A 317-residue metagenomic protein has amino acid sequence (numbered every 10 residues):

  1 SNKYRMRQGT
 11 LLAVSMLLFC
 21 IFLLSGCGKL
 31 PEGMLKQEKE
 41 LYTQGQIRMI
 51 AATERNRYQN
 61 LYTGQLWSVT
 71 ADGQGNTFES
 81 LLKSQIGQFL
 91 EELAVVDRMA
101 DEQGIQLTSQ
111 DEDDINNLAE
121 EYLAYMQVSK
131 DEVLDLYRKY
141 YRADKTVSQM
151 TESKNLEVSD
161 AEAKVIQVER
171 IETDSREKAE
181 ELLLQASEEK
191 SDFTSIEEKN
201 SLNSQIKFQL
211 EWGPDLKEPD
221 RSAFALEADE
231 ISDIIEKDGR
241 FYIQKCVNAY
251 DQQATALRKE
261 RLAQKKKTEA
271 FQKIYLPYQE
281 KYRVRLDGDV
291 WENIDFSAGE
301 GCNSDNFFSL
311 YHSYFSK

Functional and structural regions predicted by a protein language model:
N2-A13: Bacterial N-terminal signal peptides that target proteins for export
L23-G26: C-terminal motif of bacterial Sec signal peptides marking the signal peptidase cleavage site
G28-E132: N-terminal targeting/tethering segments
Q37, Q127-D174, K178, K217-K317: PPIase-associated folding chaperone regions across multiple families
A52-N56, G87-Q106, N117-V128, R138-L156 (+7 more regions): Sec-exported extracytoplasmic/periplasmic mature domains
L107-D111, A161-I166, I171, E188 (+2 more regions): Extended intrinsically disordered, low-complexity coil regions enriched in Ser, Thr, Gly, Ala and often Pro
Q110-E121, L202, L210-P214, E292: Short linear loop/turn motifs
L182-D220, N248, Q252: Peptidyl-prolyl cis-trans isomerase
